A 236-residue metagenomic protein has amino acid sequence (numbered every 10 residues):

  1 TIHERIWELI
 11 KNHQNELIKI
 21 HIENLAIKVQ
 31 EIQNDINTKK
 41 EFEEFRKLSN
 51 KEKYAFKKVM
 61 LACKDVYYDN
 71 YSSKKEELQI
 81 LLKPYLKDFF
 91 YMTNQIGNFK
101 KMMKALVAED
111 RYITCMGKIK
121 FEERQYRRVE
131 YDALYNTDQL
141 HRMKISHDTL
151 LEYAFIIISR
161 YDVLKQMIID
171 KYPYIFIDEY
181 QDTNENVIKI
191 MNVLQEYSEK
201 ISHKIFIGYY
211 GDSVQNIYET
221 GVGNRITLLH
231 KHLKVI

Functional and structural regions predicted by a protein language model:
T1-I10, N24-Q30, D212: Conserved beta-strand -> loop -> alpha-helix junction used to position metal-binding or nucleic-acid-contacting
T1-I2, K74, L78, L82 (+1 more regions): Short, intrinsically disordered, charge-balanced linker/junction segments flanking boundaries in proteins
T1-I2, Y174-I177, F206-S213: Extended hydrophobic secondary-structure segments that form protein cores and membrane-embedded regions
R5-I10, Q14-L17, N216-T220: Switch/connector loops and helix/strand junctions flanking conserved nucleotide-binding motifs in nucleotide-processing
Q14-N136: Coupling/switch/interface segments within P-loop NTPase motor domains and analogous charged loops in nucleic-acid
K83, F90-N94, N98, R124-Y174 (+1 more regions): Conserved helicase/translocase P-loop NTPase motor core
Q181: Active-site periphery "cap/insert" segments of enzyme catalytic domains
E185, I190-I236: Conserved RecA-like helicase ATPase core segment that couples NTP binding/hydrolysis to strand translocation
